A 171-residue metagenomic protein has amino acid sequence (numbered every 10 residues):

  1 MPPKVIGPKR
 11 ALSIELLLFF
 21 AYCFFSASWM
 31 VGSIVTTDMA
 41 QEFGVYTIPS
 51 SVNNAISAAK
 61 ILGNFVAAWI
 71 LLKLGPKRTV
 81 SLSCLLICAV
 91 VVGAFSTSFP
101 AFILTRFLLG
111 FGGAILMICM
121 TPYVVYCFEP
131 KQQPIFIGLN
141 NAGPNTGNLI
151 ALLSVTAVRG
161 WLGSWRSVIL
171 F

Functional and structural regions predicted by a protein language model:
I14-Y46: Extracytoplasmic
S26, M30, G110-I118, L149: Small-residue-rich segments within alpha-helical transmembrane domains of MFS-like 12-TM solute carriers
M30, I56-F65, N148-L149: Residue-level signature of mid-helix packing/kink "hotspots" within the transmembrane helices of 12-pass Major
G63-F99: Conserved MFS/SLC helix-loop-helix module at the cytosolic interface between two early adjacent transmembrane helices
P100-L108: Paired small-residue
F107-G143: Cytoplasmic helix-loop-helix junction between adjacent transmembrane helices in 12-TM secondary transporters
N140-F171: Helix-loop-helix hairpin linking two adjacent transmembrane segments in secondary transporters
